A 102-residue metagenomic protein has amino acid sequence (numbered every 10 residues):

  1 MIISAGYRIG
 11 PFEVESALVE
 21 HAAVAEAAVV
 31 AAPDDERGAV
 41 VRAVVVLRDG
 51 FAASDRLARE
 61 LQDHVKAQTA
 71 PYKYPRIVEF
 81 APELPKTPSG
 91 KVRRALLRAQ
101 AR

Functional and structural regions predicted by a protein language model:
M1-Y72, G90-V92, L96-A99: AMP-binding/adenylate-forming catalytic core of the ANL superfamily
A70-F80: Conserved short beta-strand edge segments in small beta-sheet-based binding/regulatory domains
V78-P88: Short proline/glycine- and acidic-rich turn/helix-capping motifs at secondary-structure junctions
